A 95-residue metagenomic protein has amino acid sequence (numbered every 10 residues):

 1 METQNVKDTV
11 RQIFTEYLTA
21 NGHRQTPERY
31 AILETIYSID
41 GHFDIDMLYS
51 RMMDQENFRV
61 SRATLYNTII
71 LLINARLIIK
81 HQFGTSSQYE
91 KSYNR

Functional and structural regions predicted by a protein language model:
E2-L33: Short alpha-helical segments that sit at the start of domains
Y17, E34-T35, I39, R51: Short amphipathic alpha-helical elements of helix-turn-helix/winged-helix folds
N21-H23, Y37-D40, Q55-E56: Short helix-capping/hinge SLiMs at alpha-helix to coil transitions
A31-T35, M47, T64-N67: Amphipathic alpha-helical interaction segments
D44-N57: DNA-recognition alpha helix
L65-A75: Basic amphipathic alpha-helical segments that dock to polyanions
I73-R95: Non-DNA-binding regulatory cores of transcription-related proteins, predominantly C-terminal effector-binding
